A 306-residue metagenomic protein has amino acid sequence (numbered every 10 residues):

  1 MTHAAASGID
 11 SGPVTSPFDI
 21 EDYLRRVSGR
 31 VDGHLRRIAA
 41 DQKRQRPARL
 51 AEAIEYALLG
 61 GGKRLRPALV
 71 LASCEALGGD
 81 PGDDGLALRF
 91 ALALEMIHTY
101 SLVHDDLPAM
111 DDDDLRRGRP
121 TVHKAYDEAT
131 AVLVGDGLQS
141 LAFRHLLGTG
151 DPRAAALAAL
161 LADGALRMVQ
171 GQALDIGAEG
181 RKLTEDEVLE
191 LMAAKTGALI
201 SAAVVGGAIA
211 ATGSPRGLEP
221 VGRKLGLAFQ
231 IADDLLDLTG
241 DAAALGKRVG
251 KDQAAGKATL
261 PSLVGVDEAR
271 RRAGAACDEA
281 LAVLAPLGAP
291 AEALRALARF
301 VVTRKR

Functional and structural regions predicted by a protein language model:
M1-A39: N-terminal amphipathic/basic leader segments beginning at the initiator methionine
R44-A282, A289-V302: Mg2+-dependent prenyl diphosphate-binding active-site environment of isoprenoid biosynthetic enzymes
